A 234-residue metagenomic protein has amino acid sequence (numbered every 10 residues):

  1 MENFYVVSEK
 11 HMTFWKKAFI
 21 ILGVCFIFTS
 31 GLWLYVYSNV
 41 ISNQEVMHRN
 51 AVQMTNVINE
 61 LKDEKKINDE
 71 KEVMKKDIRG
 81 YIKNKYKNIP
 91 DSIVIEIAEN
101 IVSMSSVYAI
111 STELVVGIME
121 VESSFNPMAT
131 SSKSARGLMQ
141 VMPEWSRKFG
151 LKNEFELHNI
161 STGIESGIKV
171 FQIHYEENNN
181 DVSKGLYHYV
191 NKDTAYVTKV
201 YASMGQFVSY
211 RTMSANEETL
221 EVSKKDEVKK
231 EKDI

Functional and structural regions predicted by a protein language model:
M1-F4: N-terminal intrinsically disordered, acidic low-complexity segments at the extreme N-terminus
V7-F26: N-terminal Sec-pathway targeting helices
T29-N43: Membrane-interface motif at the C-terminal end of an N-terminal transmembrane signal
V46-K62: Short extracytoplasmic/periplasmic juxtamembrane "stem" segments immediately C-terminal to an N-terminal membrane anchor
E60-I234: Catalytic glycan-binding domains that act on GlcNAc-containing polysaccharides
